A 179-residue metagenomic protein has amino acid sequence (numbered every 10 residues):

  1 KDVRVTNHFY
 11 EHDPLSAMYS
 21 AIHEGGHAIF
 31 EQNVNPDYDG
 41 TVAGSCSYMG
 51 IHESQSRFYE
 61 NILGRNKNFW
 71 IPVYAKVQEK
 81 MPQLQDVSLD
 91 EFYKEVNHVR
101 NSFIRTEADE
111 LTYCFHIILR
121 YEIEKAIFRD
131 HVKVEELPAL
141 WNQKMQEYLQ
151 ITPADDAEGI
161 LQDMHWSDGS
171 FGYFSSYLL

Functional and structural regions predicted by a protein language model:
V5, T41-G44: NAD(P)-dependent dehydrogenase/reductase Rossmann-like domain
T6-S20: Short pre-active-site segment immediately N-terminal to the catalytic Zn-binding motif
Y10-H12, G26, N35, S56 (+3 more regions): Short, glycine-/Ser/Thr-/acidic-enriched flexible segments
S16-P36, E53-E60: Active-site recognition of the HExxH zinc-binding catalytic motif
Y48-M49: Divalent-cation-assisted or electrostatically stabilized phosphate/pyrophosphate-binding catalytic cores
R65-D168: Long, amphipathic alpha-helical stalk/connector segments used for oligomerization, subunit docking, or mechanical
G169-L179: C-terminal substrate/ligand-recognition segments
